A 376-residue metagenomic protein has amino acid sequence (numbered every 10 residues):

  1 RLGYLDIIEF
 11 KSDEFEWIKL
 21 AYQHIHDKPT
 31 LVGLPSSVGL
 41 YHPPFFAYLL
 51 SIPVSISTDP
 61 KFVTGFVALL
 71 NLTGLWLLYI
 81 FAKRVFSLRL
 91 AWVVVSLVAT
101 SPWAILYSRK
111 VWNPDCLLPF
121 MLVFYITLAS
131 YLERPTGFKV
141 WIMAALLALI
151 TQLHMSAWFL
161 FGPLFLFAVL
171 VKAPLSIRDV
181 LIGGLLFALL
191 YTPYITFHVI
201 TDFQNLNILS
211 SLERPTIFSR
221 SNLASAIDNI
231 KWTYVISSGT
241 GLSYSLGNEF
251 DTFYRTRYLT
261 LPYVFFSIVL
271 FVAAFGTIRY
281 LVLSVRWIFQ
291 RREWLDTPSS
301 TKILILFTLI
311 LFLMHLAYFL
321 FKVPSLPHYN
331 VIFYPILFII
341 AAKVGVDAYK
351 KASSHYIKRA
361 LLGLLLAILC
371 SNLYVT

Functional and structural regions predicted by a protein language model:
L2-Y4, F15-Y48, I52, P215-R220: Extracytosolic helix-loop segments that constitute the early lumenal/periplasmic catalytic or substrate-binding loops
K11, W103-D115, M155: Short acidic/glycine- and proline-prone juxtamembrane loop motifs at membrane-interface regions of multi-pass membrane
W17-Q23, W158-F289, S300: Transmembrane-lumen/periplasm boundary regions of multi-pass, lipid-linked membrane glycan transferases
K61, G65-F86, L122-V123, T127 (+1 more regions): Transmembrane-helix motifs of polytopic, lipid-linked glycan transferases
R84-F86, F124-I142, I150: Membrane-interface transmembrane helices that cradle and orient dolichyl/undecaprenyl
Y107-S108, L117, K302-Y349: Hydrophobic/aromatic-rich transmembrane helices and adjacent perimembrane loops
K139-H154, F165-L166, L186-L189, H315: Membrane-interface alpha helices of multi-pass inner-membrane proteins
L166, L185-A188, G345-T376: Signature aromatic-anchored transmembrane alpha helix within multi-pass, membrane-resident enzymes that catalyze glycan
